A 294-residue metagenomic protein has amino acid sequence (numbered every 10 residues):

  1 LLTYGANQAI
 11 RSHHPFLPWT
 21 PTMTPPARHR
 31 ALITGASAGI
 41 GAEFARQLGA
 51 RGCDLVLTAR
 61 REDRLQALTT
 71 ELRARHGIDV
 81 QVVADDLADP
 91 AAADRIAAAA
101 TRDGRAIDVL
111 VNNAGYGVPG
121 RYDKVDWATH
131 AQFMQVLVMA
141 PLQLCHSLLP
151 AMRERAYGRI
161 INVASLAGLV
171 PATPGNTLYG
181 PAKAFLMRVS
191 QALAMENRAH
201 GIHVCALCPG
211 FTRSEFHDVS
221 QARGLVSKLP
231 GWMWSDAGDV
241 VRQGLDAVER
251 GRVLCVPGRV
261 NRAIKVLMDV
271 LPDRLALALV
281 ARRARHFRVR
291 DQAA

Functional and structural regions predicted by a protein language model:
S37-A38: Conserved glycine-rich cofactor-binding loop
R51-L68: Conserved glycine-rich Rossmann-like NAD(P)H-binding loop of the short-chain dehydrogenase/reductase
L72, V170, A192-I202: Active-site-adjacent segment of SDR/Rossmann-fold oxidoreductases
R121-Y122, T129-M134: Substrate-binding pocket helix/loop in short-chain dehydrogenase/reductase
C145, P181-A182: Active-site helix of classical SDR
S165: Residue(s) in the substrate-gating loop at a strand-loop-helix junction that position the organic substrate next
A199-A263: SDR active-site lid
